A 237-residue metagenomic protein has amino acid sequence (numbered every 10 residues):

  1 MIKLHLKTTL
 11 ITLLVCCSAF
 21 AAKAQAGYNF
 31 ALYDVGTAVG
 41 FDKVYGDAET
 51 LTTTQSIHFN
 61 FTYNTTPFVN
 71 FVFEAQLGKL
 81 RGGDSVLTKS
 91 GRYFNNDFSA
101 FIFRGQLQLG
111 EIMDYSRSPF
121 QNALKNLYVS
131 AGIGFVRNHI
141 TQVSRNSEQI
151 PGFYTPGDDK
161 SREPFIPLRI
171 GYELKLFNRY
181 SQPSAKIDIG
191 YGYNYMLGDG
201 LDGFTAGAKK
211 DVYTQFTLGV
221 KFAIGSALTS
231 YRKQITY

Functional and structural regions predicted by a protein language model:
A24-N64, Y237: Short glycine/proline- and aromatic-enriched beta-strand/turn motifs that initiate or cap beta-hairpins
Q25-L32, F68, E111-K125, L176-A185 (+1 more regions): Short loop/turn motifs that connect adjacent beta-strands in outer-membrane beta-barrel proteins
A31, L51-I57, D97-F101, K125 (+2 more regions): Residues that define the transmembrane beta-barrel architecture of outer-membrane proteins
Y33-T37, F71-F73, F101-F103, K125-I133 (+3 more regions): Transmembrane beta-strands of outer-membrane beta-barrel proteins
T37-F41, F59-Y63, F103-L107, A131-F135 (+3 more regions): Residues on the lipid-exposed face of transmembrane beta-strands in outer-membrane beta-barrel proteins
V44-D47, D84-F98, P151-D158, G203-A208: Extracellular loop and loop/strand-boundary signature of outer-membrane beta-barrel proteins
V69-E148: Gram-negative (and chloroplast) outer-membrane scaffold detector with strong preference for beta-barrel transmembrane
F98, L174-Y237: Predominantly the C-terminal beta-signal and adjacent terminal strand-loop region of outer-membrane beta-barrel
